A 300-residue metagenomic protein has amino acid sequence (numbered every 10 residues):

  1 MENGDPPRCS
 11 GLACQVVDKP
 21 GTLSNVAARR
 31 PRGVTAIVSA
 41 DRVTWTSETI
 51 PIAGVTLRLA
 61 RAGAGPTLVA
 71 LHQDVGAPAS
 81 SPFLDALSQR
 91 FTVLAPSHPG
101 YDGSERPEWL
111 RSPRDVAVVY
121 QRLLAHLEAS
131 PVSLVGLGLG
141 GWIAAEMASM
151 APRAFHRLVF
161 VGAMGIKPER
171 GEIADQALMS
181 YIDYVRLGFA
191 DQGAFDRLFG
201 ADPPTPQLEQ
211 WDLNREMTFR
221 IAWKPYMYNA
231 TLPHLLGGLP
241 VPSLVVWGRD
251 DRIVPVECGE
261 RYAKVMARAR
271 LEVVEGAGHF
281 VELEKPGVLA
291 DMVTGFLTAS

Functional and structural regions predicted by a protein language model:
P51-G103: Conserved HGGG/HGGXW glycine-rich cap/lid loop of the alpha/beta-hydrolase fold
F83, V241, P255-K264: Short alpha-helix in the alpha/beta-hydrolase fold that links the catalytic acid
L94-V135, D291: Active-site loop/oxyanion-hole signature of alpha/beta-hydrolase fold enzymes
A145-M150, H156-L187: Flexible "cap/lid" loop of the alpha/beta hydrolase fold
T205-H234, G238: Hydrophobic, aromatic-rich cap/lid helix
L239, V245-W247: Short beta-strand/loop motif that positions the catalytic acidic residue of the alpha/beta-hydrolase fold
D250-V254: Acidic catalytic loop of the alpha/beta-hydrolase fold
A269, G276-S300: Catalytic active-site module of serine/aspartate enzymes centered on a nucleophile-bearing elbow/loop
